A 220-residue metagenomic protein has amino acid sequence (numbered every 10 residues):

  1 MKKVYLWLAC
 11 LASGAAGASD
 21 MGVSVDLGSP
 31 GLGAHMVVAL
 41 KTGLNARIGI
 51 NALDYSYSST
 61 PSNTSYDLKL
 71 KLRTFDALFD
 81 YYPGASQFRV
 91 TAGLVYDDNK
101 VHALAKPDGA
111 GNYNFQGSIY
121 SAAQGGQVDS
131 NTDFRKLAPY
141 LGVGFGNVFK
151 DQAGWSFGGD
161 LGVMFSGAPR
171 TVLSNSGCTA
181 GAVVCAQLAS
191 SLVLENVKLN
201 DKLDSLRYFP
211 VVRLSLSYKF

Functional and structural regions predicted by a protein language model:
G14-D20: Sec/Tat signal peptide C-region and signal peptidase I cleavage site
M21-V25, A34, T42, A46-I48 (+5 more regions): Transmembrane beta-strands of outer-membrane beta-barrel proteins
V23-V38, D151, L206-F209: Solvent-exposed loop/turn segments connecting transmembrane beta-strands in outer-membrane beta-barrel proteins
D26-G28, H35-V37, D80-Y82, G144-G146 (+1 more regions): Transmembrane beta-barrel domains of outer membrane proteins
L27-G31, I50-S56, L94-K100, N147 (+2 more regions): Transmembrane beta-strands of outer-membrane beta-barrel pores
K41-G43, G84-S86, V148-Q152, F209: Outer-membrane beta-barrel channels and translocator barrels
I50-D76, N99-A138, G167-V211: Extracellular/periplasm-exposed beta-strand and loop segments of Gram-negative cell-envelope proteins, dominated by
D80, G154, R207-F220: Outer-membrane beta-barrel "beta-signal"
